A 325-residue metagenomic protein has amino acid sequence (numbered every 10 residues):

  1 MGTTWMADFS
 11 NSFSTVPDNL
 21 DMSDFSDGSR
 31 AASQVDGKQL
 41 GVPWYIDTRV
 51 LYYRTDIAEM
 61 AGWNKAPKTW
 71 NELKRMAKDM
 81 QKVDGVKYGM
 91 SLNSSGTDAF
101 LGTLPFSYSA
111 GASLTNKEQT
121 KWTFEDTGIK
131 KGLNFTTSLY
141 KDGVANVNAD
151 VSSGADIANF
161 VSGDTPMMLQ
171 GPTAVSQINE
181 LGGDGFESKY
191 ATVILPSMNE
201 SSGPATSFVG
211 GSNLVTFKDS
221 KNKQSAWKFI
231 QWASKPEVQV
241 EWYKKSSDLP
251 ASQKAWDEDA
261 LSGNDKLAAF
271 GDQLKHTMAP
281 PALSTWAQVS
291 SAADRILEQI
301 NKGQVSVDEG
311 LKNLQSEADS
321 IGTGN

Functional and structural regions predicted by a protein language model:
M1-R49, E59, G102, S109 (+1 more regions): Hinge/lid segment of periplasmic solute-binding proteins
S14-G28, G89-S94, A112-K131, E180-G185 (+5 more regions): Short, solvent-exposed loop/beta-turn-alpha elements that line the ligand-binding surface or hinge of extracytoplasmic
D36, L40-W44, R49, N71-W122 (+1 more regions): Extracytoplasmic/periplasmic solute-binding protein
Q39, M60-A61, N134, S138-A145 (+3 more regions): Extracytoplasmic/periplasmic substrate-recognition and gating elements
E59, D272-N325: Conserved C-terminal helix/tail region of periplasmic/extracytoplasmic solute-binding proteins
K68-R75, N148-S162: Short helix-initiation/N-cap motifs at beta->coil->alpha
A77-D79, Q119-A149, L195: Glycine-centered hinge/linker elements that transmit conformational signals in sensory and ligand-binding systems
P166-G171: Paired acidic/hydrophobic, glycine-rich loop segments that form the ligand-binding mouth/hinge of periplasmic-binding
